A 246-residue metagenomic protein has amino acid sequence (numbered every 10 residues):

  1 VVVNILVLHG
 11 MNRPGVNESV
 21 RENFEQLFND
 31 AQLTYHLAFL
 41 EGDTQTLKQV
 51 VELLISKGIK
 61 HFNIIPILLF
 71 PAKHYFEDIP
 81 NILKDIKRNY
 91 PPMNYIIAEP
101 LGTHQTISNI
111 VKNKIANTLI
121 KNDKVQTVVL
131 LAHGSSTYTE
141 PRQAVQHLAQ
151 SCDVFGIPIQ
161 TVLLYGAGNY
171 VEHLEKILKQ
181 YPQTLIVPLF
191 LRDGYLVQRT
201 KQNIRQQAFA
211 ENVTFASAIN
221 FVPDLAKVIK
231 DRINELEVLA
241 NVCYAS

Functional and structural regions predicted by a protein language model:
V1-S246: Active-site-proximal alpha-helix that buttresses catalytic centers in soluble enzyme cores
